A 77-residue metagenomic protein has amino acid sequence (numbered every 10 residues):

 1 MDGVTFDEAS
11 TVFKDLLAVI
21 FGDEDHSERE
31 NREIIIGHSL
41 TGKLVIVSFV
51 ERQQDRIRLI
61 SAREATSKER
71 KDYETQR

Functional and structural regions predicted by a protein language model:
M1-R77: Ribonuclease/tRNase effector modules and their secretory precursors
